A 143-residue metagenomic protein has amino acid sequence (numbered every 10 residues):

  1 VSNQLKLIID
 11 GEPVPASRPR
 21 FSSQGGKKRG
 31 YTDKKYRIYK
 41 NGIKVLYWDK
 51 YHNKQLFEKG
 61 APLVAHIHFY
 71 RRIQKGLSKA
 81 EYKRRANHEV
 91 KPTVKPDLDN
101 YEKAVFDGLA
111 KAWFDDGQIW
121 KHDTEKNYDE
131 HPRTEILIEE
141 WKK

Functional and structural regions predicted by a protein language model:
V1-K143: Acidic, proline/glycine-enriched N-terminal capping motif
